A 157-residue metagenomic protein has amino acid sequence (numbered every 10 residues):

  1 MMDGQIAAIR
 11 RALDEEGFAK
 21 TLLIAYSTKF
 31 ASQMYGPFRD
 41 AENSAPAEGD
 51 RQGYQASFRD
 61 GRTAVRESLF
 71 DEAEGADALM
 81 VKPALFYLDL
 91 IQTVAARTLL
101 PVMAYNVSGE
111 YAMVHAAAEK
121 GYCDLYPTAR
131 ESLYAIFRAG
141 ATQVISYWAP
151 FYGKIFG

Functional and structural regions predicted by a protein language model:
M1-G157: Alpha/beta enzyme core
